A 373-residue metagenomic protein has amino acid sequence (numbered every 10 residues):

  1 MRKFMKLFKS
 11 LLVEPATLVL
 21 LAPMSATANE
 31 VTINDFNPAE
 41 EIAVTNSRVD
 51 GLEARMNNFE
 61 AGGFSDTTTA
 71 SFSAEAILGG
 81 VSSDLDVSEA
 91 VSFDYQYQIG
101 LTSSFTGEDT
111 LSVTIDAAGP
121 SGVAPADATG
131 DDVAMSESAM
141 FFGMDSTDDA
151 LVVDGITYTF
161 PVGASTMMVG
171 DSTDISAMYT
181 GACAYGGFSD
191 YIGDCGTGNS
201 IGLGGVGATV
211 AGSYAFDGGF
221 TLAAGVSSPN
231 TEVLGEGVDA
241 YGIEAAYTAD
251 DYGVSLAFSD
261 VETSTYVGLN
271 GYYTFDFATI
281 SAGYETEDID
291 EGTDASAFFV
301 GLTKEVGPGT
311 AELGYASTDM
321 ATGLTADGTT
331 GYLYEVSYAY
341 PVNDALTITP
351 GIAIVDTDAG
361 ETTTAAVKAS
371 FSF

Functional and structural regions predicted by a protein language model:
R2-G170, D174, D190-T231, E236-V238 (+7 more regions): Beta-barrel outer-membrane channel/assembly domains of diderm bacteria
S176-Y179: Short catalytic/ligand-binding loop motif for oxyanion handling, primarily in non-cytosolic enzymes, centered on
A182-I192: A short alpha->loop->secondary-structure connector
